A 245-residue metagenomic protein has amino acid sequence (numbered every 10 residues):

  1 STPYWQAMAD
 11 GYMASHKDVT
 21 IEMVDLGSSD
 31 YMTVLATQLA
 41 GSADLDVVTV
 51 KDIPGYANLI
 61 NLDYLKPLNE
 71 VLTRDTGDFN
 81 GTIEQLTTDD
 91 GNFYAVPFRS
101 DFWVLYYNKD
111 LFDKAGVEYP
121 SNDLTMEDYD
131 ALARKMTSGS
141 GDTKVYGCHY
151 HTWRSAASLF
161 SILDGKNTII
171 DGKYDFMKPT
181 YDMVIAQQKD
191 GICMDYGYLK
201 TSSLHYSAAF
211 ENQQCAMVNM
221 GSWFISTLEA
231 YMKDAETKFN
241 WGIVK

Functional and structural regions predicted by a protein language model:
S1-L62, T73-T76, Y119, A235-K238 (+1 more regions): Conserved N-terminal structural module of periplasmic/extracytoplasmic solute-binding proteins
D25-V34, K51-P54, L124-D130, G197-E211: Short helix-initiation/N-cap motifs at beta->coil->alpha
M32-D44, L62, L111-F112, D130-K135 (+1 more regions): Short helices/loops that flank or line small-molecule/ion binding pockets
T49-P54, M220-L228: Beta->alpha turn/N-cap motifs
K51-W103, V244: Hinge/lid segment of periplasmic solute-binding proteins
V71-R74, K114-D123, T168-D171: Short, polar/flexible loop-turn hinges at active-site or ligand-entry regions and domain interfaces
Y94-A95, T137-H151: Bilobed periplasmic-binding protein-like "clamshell/Venus-flytrap" ligand-binding domains
A133, I169-K200: Glycine-centered hinge/linker elements that transmit conformational signals in sensory and ligand-binding systems
